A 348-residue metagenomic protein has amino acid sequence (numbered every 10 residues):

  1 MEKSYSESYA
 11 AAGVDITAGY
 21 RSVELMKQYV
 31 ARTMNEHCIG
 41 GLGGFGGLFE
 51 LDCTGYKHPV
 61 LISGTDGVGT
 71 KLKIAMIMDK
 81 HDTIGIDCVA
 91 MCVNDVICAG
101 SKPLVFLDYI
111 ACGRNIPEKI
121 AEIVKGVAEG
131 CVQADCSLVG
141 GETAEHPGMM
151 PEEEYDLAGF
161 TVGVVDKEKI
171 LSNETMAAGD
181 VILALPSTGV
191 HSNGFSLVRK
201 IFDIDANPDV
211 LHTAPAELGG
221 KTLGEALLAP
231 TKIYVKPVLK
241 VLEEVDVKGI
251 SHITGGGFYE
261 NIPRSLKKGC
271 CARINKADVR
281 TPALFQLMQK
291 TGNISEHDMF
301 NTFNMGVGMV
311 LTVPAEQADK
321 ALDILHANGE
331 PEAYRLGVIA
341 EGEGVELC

Functional and structural regions predicted by a protein language model:
E2-A12, K119-S137, M150-L157, N207-L211 (+2 more regions): Glycine-/charge-enriched secondary-structure boundary and capping motifs
E2-H37: N-terminal amphipathic/basic leader segments beginning at the initiator methionine
D15, D66, G179, H252 (+1 more regions): Residue-level signature of catalytic and energy-coupling elements of molecular machines, predominantly ATP/GTP-dependent
S22, M26, L48, C92-V93 (+5 more regions): Buried hydrophobic packing segments
V23, A121-V124, F195: Hydrophobic face of alpha-helices
Q28-T188: Glycine-rich phosphate/pyrophosphate-binding loop regions near the starts of catalytic domains
T54, G67-V68, V162-D166, T188-V190 (+4 more regions): Short, glycine-/Ser/Thr-/acidic-enriched flexible segments
D156, K169-T222: Short, acidic (Asp/Glu-rich) active-site segment that either coordinates a divalent metal cofactor
